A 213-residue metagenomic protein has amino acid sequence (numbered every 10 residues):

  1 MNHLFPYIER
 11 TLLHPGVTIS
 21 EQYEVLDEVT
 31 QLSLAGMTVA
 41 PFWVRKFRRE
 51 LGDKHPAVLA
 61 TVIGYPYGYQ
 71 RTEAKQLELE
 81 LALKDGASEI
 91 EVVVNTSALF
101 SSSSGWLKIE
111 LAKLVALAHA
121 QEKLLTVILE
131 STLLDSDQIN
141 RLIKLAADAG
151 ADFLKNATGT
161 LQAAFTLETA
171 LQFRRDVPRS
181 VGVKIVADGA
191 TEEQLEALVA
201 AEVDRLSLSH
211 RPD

Functional and structural regions predicted by a protein language model:
M1-T72, Q76-L79, K84, R141 (+1 more regions): Conserved N-terminal beta1-alpha1 strand-loop-helix module at the mouth
L4-L12, M37-V39, A57-Y65, I90-V92 (+4 more regions): Hydrophobic faces of well-ordered beta-strands that scaffold small-molecule active sites in alpha/beta enzyme cores
L26-L34, K123-L125, G150-K155, V177-V181: Short, surface-exposed connector motifs at secondary-structure boundaries
G36, V58-A60, L79, E89 (+2 more regions): Residue-level detection of beta-strand scaffold positions
V39-V58, Q70-A74, S97-A118, L133-I139 (+3 more regions): Active-site-adjacent beta->alpha loops and helix N-cap segments on the catalytic face of soluble alpha/beta enzymes
T61-Y65, D85-L99, D148-A163, V186-A190 (+1 more regions): Glycine-rich phosphate-binding active-site loops on the catalytic face of alpha/beta enzymes
Y67-K84, L134-L145, E168-R175, R179-I185 (+1 more regions): Catalytic cores of alpha/beta
H119, A147: Anion (oxyanion) recognition and catalysis
